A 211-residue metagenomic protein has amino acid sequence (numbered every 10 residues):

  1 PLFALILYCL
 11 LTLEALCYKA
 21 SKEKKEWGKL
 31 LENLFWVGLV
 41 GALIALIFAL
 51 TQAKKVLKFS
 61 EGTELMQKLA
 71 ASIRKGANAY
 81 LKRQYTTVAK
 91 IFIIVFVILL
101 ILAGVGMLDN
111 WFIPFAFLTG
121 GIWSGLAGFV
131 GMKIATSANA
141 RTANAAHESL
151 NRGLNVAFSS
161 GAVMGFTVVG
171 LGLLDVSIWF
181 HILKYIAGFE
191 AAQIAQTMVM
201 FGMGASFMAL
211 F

Functional and structural regions predicted by a protein language model:
L2, L7-C9, A15-L30: Short, Lys/Arg-enriched N-terminal segments with co-localized hydrophobic residues within the first ~10-30 amino acids
F3, T12-L13, K22, K75 (+2 more regions): Alpha-helical structural elements
L30-F211: Hydrophobic, small-residue-rich transmembrane alpha-helices and their short perimembrane loops in multi-pass membrane
